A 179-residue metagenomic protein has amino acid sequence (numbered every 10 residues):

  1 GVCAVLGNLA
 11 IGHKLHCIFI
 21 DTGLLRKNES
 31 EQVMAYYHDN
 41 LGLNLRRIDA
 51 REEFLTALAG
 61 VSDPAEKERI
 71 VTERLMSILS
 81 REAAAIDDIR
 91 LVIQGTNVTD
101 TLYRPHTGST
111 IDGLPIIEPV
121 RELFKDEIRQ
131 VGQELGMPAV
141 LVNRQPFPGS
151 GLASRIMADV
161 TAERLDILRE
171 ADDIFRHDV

Functional and structural regions predicted by a protein language model:
G1: Glycine-rich SAM-binding Motif I of class I
A4, K27-E31, R129: Conserved strand-to-helix beginnings and helix N-cap segments that scaffold or border functional pockets
V5-L15, F19, N40-L41, L55-L135 (+2 more regions): Active-site adenylate/phosphate-handling loop in enzymes that bind or generate adenylated species
I20-T22, A50: Cofactor-binding loop segments of dinucleotide-utilizing enzymes, especially the Rossmann-like FAD- and NAD(P)+-binding
L24-L25, L123, V160-E163: Glycine-/small-residue-rich active-site loops that bind phosphorylated ligands and cofactors
L25-R47: Glycine-rich phosphate-binding loop and adjoining beta1-alpha1-beta2 segment of Rossmann-like nucleotide-binding folds
I48-A50, P119: Conserved beta-strand termini and adjacent loop/short-helix elements that scaffold enzyme active sites in alpha/beta
D159-V179: Basic, glycine-rich polyanion-binding accessory segments appended to enzymes
